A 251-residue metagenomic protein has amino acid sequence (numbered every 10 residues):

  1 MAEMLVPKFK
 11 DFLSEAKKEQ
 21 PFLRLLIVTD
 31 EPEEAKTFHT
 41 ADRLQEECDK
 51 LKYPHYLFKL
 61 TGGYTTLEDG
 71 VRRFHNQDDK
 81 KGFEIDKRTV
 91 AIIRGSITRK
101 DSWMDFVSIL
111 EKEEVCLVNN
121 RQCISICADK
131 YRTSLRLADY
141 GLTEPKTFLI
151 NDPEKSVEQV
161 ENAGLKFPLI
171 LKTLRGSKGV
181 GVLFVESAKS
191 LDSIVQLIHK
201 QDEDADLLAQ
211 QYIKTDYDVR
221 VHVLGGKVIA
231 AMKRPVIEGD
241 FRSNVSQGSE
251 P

Functional and structural regions predicted by a protein language model:
M1-P21: Charge-dense, intrinsically disordered terminal/linker segments
E19-R24, D86-R88: A short, charged/proline- and glycine-enriched loop that marks the coil->beta-strand transition at the N-terminal
L23-P32: Nucleotide-activated donor-dependent transferases that construct or modify glycoconjugates
P32-K146: Conserved N-proximal alpha/beta basic substrate-recognition cap immediately N-terminal to, or forming the N-lobe
L117-V118, P145, I170, L208-Q210 (+1 more regions): Structural detector of well-ordered beta-strand residues that form the stable sheet scaffold of enzyme domains
T143-K166: Rossmann-like NAD(P)H-binding beta-loop-alpha module
V180-P251: Phosphate-binding site of ATP-dependent enzymes
